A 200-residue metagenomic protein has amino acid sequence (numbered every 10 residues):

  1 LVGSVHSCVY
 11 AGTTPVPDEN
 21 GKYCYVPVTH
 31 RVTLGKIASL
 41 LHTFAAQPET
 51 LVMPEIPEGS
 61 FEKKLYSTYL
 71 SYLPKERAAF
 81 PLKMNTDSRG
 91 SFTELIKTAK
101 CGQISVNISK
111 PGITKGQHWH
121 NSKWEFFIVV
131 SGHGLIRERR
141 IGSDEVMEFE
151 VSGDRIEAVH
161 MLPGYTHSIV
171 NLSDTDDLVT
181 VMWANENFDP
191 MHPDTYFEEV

Functional and structural regions predicted by a protein language model:
L1-K83: Mid/C-terminal beta-alpha module of Rossmann-like enzyme folds, strongest in SDR-family dehydrogenases/epimerases
Y23-C24, S122-I141: Glycine- and acidic-residue-biased ligand/ion/polar-headgroup-sensing regions
A78, L82-Q117: A short glycine-rich, His/Asp/Glu-containing loop-to-beta-strand
N85, G102, S109, S131 (+2 more regions): Double-stranded beta-helix
C101, I113-F126, G153-R155: A short beta-loop-beta micro-motif enriched in histidine and acidic residues
R140-G164: Short acidic-glycine-tyrosine-enriched beta hairpin
S143-E145, L172-V200: Double-stranded beta-helix
S152-R155, P163-M182: Ligand-binding loop in jelly-roll beta-barrel domains
